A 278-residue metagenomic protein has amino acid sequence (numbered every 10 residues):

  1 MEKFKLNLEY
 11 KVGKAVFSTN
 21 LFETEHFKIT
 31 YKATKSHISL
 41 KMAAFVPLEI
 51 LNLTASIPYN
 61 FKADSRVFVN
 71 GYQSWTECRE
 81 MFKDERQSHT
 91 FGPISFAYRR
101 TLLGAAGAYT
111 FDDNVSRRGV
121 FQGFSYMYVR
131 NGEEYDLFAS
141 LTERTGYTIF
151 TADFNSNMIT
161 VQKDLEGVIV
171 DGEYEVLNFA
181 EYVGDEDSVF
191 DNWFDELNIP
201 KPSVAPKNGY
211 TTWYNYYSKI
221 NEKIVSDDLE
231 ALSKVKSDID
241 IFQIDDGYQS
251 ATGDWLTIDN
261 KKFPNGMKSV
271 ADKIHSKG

Functional and structural regions predicted by a protein language model:
M1-V189: N-terminal accessory beta-strand-rich subdomains and adjacent acidic, glycine-rich linkers that precede catalytic cores
K3-K5, T30, D195, D272 (+1 more regions): Polar/charged alpha-helical tracts
K35-S39, V204-T211: Glycine-rich, often proline-containing surface loops adjacent to acidic residues and nearby aromatics that form
V46, I57, G92, I199-K201 (+2 more regions): Intrinsic-disorder/low-complexity coil detector
S188-I199, D227-D228, N265-K268: Alpha-helical scaffolding within the catalytic cores of extracellular/periplasmic polymer-degrading hydrolases
P206-G278: Aromatic-lined carbohydrate-binding/catalytic grooves of carbohydrate-active enzymes
